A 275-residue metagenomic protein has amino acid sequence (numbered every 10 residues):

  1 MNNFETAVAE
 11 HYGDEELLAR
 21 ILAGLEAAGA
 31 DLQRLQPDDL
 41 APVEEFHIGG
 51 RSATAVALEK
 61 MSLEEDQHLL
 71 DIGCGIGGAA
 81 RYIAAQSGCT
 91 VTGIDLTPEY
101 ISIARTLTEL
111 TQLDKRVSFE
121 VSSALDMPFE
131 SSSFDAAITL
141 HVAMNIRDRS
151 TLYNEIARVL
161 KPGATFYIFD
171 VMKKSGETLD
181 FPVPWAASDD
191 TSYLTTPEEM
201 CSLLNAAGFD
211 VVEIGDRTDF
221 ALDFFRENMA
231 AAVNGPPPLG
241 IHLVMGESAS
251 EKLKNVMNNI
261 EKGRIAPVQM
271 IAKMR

Functional and structural regions predicted by a protein language model:
M1-E26: N-terminal auxiliary segments of SAM/dcSAM-dependent transferases
A30-R34, H47-Q67: Conserved alpha-helix/loop element of class I SAM-dependent methyltransferases that forms part of the SAM/SAH-binding
H68-D126: Class I SAM-dependent methyltransferase SAM/SAH-binding core
L125-A136: A short acidic, Gly/Pro-enriched loop at the edge of an enzyme's catalytic core that lines a small-molecule cofactor
S150-T165: A short glycine-rich, Lys/Arg-flanked "PGG" loop and its adjoining helix->strand segment in the class I
V171-T191: Short, glycine-/aromatic-enriched active-site segment of Class I SAM-dependent methyltransferases
S192-G208: Short alpha-helix
E213-R275: Conserved Class I S-adenosyl-L-methionine
